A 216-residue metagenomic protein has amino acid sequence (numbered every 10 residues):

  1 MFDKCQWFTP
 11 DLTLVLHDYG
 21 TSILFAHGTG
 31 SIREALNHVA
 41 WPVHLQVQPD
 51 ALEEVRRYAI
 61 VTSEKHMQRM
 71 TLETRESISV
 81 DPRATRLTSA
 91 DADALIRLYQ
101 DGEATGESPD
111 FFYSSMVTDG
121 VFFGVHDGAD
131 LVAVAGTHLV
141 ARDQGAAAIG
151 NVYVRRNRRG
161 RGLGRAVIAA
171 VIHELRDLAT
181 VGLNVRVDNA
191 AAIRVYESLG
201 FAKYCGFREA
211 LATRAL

Functional and structural regions predicted by a protein language model:
M1-D18, V121-A135: Conserved beta-hairpin
L12-D81: Acyl-donor-binding surface of acyltransferase catalytic domains
Y19-L24, V140-I149, R159: A conserved beta-turn-beta hairpin within the catalytic core of GNAT-like acetyltransferases that forms part
T29-H38, V154-R156, G160-L175, I193-S198: Conserved acetyl-CoA-binding loop-helix of GNAT-fold acetyltransferases
Q46-A51, L183-E197, E209-L216: Conserved beta-strand-loop-alpha-helix junction that forms the acyl-donor binding cleft
T62-E73, A202-L216: Conserved catalytic-core motifs of GNAT/GCN5-like acyltransferases
H66-R69, T74-E107: Short amphipathic alpha-helix that is part of the acyltransferase structural core
F111-Y153: A conserved beta-strand-loop-helix scaffold within acyl/acetyltransferase catalytic domains
